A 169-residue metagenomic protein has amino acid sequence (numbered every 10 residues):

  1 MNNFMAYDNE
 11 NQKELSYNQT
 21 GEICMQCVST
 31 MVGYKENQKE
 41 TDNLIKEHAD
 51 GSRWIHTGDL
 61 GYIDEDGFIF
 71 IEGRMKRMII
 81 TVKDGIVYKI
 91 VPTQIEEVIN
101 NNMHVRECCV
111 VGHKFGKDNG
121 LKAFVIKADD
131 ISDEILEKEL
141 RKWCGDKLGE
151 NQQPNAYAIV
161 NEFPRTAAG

Functional and structural regions predicted by a protein language model:
M1-N3, N11-G21, S29-G33, I45-E47 (+1 more regions): Conserved ATP-binding loop and adjacent catalytic segment of the adenylate-forming AMP-binding
N3-C24, Y62-D66, I131-E137: Conserved beta-loop-beta connector loops within the AMP-binding
N3-N11, D59, V160-A168: Active-site and channel-lining beta-strand-loop segments that bind or position nucleotide-derived/phosphorylated
F4, C108-V110, Y157: Generic structural signal for residues in well-ordered beta-strands
D8, K46-D50, D64, K83 (+1 more regions): Acidic surface patches and DE-rich sequence motifs
D8-E10, N37, T41: Acidic/polar helix N-cap motif
C27, V32-G33, D42-N43, G58-Q152: AMP-binding/adenylate-forming catalytic core of the ANL superfamily
D146-A168: AMP-binding/adenylate-forming catalytic domain of the ANL superfamily
